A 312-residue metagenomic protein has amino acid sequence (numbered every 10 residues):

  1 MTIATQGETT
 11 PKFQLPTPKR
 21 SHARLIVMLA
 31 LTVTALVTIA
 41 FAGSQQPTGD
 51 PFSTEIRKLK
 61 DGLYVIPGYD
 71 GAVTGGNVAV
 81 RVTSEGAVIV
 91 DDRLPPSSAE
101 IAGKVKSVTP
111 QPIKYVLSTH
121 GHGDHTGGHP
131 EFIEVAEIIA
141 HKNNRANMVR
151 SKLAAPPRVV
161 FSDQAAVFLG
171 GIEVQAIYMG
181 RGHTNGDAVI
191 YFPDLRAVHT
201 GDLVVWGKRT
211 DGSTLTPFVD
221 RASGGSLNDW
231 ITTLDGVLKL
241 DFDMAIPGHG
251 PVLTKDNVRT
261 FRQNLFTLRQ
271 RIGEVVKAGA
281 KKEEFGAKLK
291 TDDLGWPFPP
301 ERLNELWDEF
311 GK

Functional and structural regions predicted by a protein language model:
M1-S21: N-terminal secretory signal peptides that target proteins for export/translocation
V27-I39: Bacterial N-terminal signal peptides
A40-Q46, L238-D241, V252-K312: Accessory terminal helices/loops
G43-P47, P51-S53, R57-L59, K142-G186 (+3 more regions): Metallo-beta-lactamase
R57-K104, A188-F192, R196-D202: Conserved beta-strand hairpin/beta-sheet module of binuclear metal-dependent hydrolase folds, prominently
G62, R81, D91, V105 (+10 more regions): Divalent metal-coordination and catalytic microenvironments
V82-V88, P96-I139, L240: Active-site metal-binding motif and surrounding structural segment of the metallo-beta-lactamase
G86-V88, R93-P96, E173, Y178-G182 (+2 more regions): Metallo-beta-lactamase
